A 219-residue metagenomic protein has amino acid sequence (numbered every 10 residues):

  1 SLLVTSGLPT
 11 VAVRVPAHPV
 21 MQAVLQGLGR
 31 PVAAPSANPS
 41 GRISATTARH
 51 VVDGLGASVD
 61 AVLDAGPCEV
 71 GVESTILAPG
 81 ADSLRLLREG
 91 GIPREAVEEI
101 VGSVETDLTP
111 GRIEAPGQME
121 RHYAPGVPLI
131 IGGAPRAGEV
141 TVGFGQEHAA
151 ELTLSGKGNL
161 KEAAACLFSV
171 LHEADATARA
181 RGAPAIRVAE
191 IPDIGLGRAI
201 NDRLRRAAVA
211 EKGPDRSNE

Functional and structural regions predicted by a protein language model:
S1-E219: Active-site-adjacent structural elements in enzyme catalytic cores
